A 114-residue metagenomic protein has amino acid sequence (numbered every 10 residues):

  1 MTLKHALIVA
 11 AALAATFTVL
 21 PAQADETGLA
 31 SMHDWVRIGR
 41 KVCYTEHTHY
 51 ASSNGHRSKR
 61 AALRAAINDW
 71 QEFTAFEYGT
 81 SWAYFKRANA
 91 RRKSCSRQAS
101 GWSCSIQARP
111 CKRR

Functional and structural regions predicted by a protein language model:
T2-H5, P21-R114: Domain-level marker for long, solvent-exposed, non-transmembrane regions
V9-T16: Bacterial N-terminal signal peptides
